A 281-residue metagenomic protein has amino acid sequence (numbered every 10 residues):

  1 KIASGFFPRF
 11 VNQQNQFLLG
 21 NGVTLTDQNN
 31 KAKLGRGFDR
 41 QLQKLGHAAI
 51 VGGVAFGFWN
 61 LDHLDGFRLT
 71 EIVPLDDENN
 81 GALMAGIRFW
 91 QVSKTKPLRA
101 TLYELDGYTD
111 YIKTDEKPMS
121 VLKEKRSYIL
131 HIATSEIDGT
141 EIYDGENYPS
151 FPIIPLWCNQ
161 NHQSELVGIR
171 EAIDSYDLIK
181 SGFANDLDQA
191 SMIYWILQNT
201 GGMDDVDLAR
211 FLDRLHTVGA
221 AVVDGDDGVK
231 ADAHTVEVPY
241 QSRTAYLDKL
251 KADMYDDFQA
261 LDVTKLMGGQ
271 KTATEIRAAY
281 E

Functional and structural regions predicted by a protein language model:
K1-L64: Extended, helix-rich architectural segments
V11, N15, K33-F38, L42 (+8 more regions): Generic secondary-structure transition motif, activating predominantly at the C-termini of alpha-helices
Q16, T26, R40, K44-A48 (+8 more regions): Polar/charged alpha-helical tracts
N29-R36, D62-L64, L75-N80, G168-I173 (+1 more regions): Short linear motifs at secondary-structure transitions and domain/linker junctions
G46, I50-V51, F56-N161: Extended, regular secondary-structure scaffolds
D138-A278: Extended, charged amphipathic alpha-helical segments
